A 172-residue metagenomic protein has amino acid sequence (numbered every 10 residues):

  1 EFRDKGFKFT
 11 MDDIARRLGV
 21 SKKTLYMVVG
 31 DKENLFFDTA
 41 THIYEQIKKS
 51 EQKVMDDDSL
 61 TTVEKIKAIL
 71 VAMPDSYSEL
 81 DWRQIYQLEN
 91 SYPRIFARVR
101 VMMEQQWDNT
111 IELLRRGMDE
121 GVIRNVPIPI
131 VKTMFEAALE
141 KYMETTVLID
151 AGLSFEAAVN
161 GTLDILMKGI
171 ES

Functional and structural regions predicted by a protein language model:
R3-N34, D38: Helix-turn-helix
F7-K8, D119, I123: Conserved hydrophobic residue
M11, E33, F37, T41 (+7 more regions): Short, structured helix-loop boundary elements
D38, Q52-E79, K132-F135: Hydrophobic alpha-helical connector segments
A40-K48: Short, basic, alpha-helical segments at the C-terminal edge of helix-turn-helix-like DNA-binding modules
V54, D58, L80, Q84-N90 (+1 more regions): Secondary-structure edge/capping motif, primarily at the C-terminal ends of alpha-helices and the immediately following
A68, D75, D108, E112-E120 (+2 more regions): C-terminal peripheral helix-coil segments that are non-catalytic and often amphipathic
P74-E112, M118-E120: Short secondary-structure transition hinges
